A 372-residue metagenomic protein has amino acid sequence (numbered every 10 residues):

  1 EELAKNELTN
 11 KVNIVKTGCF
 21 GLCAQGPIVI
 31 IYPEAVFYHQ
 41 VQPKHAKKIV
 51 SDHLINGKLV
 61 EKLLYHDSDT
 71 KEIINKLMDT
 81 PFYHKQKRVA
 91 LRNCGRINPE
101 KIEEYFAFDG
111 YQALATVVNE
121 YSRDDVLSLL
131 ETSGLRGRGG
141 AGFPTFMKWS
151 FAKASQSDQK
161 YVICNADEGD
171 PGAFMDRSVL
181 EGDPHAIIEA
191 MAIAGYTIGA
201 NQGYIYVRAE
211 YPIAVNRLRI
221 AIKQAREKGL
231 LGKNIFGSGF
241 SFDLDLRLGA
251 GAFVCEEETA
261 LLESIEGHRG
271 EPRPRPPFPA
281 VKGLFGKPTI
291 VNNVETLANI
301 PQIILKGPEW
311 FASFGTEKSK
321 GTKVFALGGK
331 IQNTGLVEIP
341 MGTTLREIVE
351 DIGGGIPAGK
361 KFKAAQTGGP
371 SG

Functional and structural regions predicted by a protein language model:
E1-K5, A24-N56, P144-S155: Iron-sulfur (Fe-S) cluster-binding segments and ferredoxin-like electron-carrier domains, especially [2Fe-2S]
E1-L3, A190-A194, G342-A358: Short amphipathic, charge-patterned alpha-helical segments
E2-F20, H53-N56, D125-L135, G354-A364: Immediate flanking context of iron-sulfur cluster ligation sites
V12-P33, G134-P144, F253, K363-S371: Local cysteine-cluster metal-coordination motifs and their immediate loop/turn environment, predominantly Fe-S cluster
A35-T132, L231, S264, G270-F285: Fe-S ferredoxin-like electron-transfer domains and their immediately adjacent linker/connector regions across
K85-Q86, V215-M341, I352-G353: Hydrophobic alpha-helical positions that pack around
L130-A152, G251-E263, G267-R269: Conserved phosphate/anionic-ligand binding catalytic regions in large, soluble enzymes, centered on
D183-T197: Histidine-anchored nucleotide/phosphate-binding helix
